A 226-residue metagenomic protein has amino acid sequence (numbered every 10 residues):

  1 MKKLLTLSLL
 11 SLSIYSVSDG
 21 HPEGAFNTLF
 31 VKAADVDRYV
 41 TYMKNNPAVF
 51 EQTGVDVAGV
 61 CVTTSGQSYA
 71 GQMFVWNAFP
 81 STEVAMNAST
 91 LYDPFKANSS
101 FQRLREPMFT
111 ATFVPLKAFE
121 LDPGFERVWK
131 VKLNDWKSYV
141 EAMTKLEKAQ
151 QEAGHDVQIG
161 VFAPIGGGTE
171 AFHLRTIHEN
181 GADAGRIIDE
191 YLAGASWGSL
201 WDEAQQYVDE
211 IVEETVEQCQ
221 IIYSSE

Functional and structural regions predicted by a protein language model:
M1-L4, N87: Non-cleavable N-terminal signal-anchor transmembrane helices
K3-I14: Sec-dependent N-terminal signal peptides
I14-E226: Short S/T/G/P-rich N-terminal loop/turn motif that feeds into the first structured element of a domain
